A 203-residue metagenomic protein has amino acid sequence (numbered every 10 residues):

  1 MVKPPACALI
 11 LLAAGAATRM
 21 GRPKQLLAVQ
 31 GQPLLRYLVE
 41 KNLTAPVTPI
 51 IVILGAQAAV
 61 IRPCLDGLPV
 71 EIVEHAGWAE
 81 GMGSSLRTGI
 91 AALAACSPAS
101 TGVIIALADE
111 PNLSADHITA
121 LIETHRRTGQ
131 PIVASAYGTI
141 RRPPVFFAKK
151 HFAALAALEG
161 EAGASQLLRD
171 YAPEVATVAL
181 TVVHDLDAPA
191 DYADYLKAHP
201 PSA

Functional and structural regions predicted by a protein language model:
V2-L9, A153-A203: Conserved alpha/beta core of the MobA/IspD/sugar-nucleotide pyrophosphorylase nucleotidyltransferase superfamily
K3-A59: N-terminal glycine-rich phosphate-binding loop and ensuing alpha1 helix
G15-A17, Q57, W78, A108-P111: Short glycine-rich anion-binding loops that position phosphate/pyrophosphate groups of nucleotides and phosphorylated
M20, I61-L65, L121, L155 (+1 more regions): Hydrophobic packing residues within well-ordered alpha-helices of enzyme cores
L27, P111, V145, A176 (+1 more regions): Residues that recognize and position ribonucleotide moieties
Q30, A56-Q57, G77, G81 (+5 more regions): Short beta->alpha linker loops
R36-G102, D116, E123, H199: Conserved N-terminal catalytic core of the sugar/cofactor nucleotidyltransferase
A79-K149, A153-A154: Conserved beta-loop-beta/alpha segment of the NTase-like Rossmann-fold superfamily that binds/positions NTPs
